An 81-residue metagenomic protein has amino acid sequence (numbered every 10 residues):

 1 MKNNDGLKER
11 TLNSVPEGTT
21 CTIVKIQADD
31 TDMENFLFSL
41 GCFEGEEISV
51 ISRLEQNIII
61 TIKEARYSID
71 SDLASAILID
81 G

Functional and structural regions predicted by a protein language model:
M1-P16, L78-G81: Extended boundary segments
T11, F36-S39: Short, conserved secondary-structure segments in the cores of folded domains
P16, Q27, S52-L54: A generic structural motif
T20-M33: Short, structured beta-strand/loop micro-motifs enriched in basic residues and often containing a Trp
I23, I48-V50: Conserved hydrophobic positions within beta-strands
D32-F36, R53: Short alpha-helix capping/helix-loop boundary micro-motifs
F38-L40, I60-A74: Short, compositionally biased
